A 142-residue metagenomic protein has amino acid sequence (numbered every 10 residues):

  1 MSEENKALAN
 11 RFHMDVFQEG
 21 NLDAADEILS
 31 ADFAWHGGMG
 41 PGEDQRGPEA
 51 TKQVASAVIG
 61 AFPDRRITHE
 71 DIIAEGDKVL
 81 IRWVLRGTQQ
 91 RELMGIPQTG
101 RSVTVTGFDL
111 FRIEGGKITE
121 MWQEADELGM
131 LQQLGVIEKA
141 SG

Functional and structural regions predicted by a protein language model:
M1-G142: C-terminal and inter-domain tail/linker signature
